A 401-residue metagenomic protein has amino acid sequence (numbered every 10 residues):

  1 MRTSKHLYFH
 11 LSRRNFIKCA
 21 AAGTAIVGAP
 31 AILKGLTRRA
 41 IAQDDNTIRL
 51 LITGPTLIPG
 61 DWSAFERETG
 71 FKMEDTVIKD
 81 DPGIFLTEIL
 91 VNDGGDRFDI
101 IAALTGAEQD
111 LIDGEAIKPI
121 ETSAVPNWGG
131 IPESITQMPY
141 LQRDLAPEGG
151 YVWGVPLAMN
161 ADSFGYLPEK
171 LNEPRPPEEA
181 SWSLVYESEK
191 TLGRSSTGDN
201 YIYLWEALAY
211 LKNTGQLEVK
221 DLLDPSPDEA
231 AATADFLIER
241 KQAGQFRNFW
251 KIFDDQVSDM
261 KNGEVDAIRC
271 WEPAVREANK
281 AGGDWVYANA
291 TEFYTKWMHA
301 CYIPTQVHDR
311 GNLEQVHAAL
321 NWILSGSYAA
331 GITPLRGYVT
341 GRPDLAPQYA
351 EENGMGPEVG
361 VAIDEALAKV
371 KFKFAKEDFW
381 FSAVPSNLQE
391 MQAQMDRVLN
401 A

Functional and structural regions predicted by a protein language model:
M1-N15, R38: N-terminal secretory signal peptides
H10, I32-T53: C-terminal segment of N-terminal export signals and the immediately downstream linker at the start of the mature
S12-I32: N-terminal export leaders
Q43-L111: Early extracytoplasmic/lumenal segment of secretory-pathway proteins
P59, T105, I112-D255: Extracytoplasmic ligand-binding site segments that recognize negatively charged/polar headgroups
T76-I78, A330-A401: C-terminal capping/gating helix-and-loop segments adjacent to ligand/active sites or protein-protein/ligand interfaces
G165-K170, A209-L211, M298-N312, G331-P334: A bilobed periplasmic-binding-protein/Venus flytrap-type ligand-binding module shared by bacterial periplasmic
Q245-D309, E352-N353, P357-G360: Extracytoplasmic/periplasmic substrate-binding proteins
